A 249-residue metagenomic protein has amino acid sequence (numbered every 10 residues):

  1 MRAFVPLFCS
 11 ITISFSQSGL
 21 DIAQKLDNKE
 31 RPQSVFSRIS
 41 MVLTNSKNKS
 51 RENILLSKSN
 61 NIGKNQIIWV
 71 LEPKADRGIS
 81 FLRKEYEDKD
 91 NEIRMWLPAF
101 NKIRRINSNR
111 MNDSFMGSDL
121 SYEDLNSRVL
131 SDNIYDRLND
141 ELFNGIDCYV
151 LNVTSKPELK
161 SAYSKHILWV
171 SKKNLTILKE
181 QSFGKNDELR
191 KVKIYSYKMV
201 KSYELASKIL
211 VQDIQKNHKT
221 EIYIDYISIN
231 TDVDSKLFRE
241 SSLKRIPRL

Functional and structural regions predicted by a protein language model:
A3-S14: Sec-dependent N-terminal signal peptides
Q17-S34, S40-V42, K49-R51, E85-S164 (+2 more regions): Flexible, processing/modification-adjacent segments and terminal tails in exported/periplasmic/extracellular proteins
L26, L55-N60, I194-V200: Extended lipid/amphipathic-ligand handling interfaces
F36, I62-G63, E87-N91, N174-I177 (+1 more regions): A short, compositionally biased
I39-D76, D136: N-terminal, post-signal-peptide region of Sec/Tat-exported proteins
K58-R105: Mid-chain, structured segments of secreted extracytoplasmic proteins
L71-R77, P98, S182-E188, V211-N217 (+1 more regions): Short, solvent-exposed aromatic-acidic interface loops
L82, D113, S121-R128, N144-R239: Gly/Pro-enriched, hydrophobic low-complexity segments that function as extracytoplasmic propeptides/linkers
